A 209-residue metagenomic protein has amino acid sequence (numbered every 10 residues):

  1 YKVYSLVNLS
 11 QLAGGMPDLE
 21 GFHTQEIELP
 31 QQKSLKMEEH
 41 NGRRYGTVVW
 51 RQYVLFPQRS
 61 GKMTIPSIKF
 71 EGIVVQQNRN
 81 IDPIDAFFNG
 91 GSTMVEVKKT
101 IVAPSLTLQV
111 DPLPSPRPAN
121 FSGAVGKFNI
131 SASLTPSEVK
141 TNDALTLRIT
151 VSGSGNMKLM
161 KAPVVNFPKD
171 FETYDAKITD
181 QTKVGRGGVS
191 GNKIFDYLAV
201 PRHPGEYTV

Functional and structural regions predicted by a protein language model:
K2-T208: Regulatory and interaction patches adjacent to catalytic/ligand-binding sites in large macromolecular machines
